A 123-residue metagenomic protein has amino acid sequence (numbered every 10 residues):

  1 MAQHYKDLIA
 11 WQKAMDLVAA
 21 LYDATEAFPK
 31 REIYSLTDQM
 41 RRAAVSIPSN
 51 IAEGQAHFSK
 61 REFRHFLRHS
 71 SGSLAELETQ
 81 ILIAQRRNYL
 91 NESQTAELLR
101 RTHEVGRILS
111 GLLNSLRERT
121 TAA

Functional and structural regions predicted by a protein language model:
M1-A123: Short, C-terminally biased terminal segments at protein or domain edges
